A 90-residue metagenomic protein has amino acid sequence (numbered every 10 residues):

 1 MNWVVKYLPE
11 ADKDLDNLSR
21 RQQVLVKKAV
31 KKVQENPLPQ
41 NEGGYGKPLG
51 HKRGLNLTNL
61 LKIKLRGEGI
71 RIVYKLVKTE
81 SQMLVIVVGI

Functional and structural regions predicted by a protein language model:
M1-V33: Arg/Lys-rich, positively charged N-terminal/basic patches that mediate binding to nucleic acids
K13-N17, V24, T58, K64-I90: Enriched for short, Lys/Arg-rich terminal
L18-R20, N41, Y45, E80: Hydrophobic alpha-helical context, especially transmembrane and signal-peptide helices
K27-V30, L49, L84-V87: Short, surface-exposed linear patches
A29, V33-N36, L76, E80: Compositionally biased, intrinsically disordered low-complexity segments
E35-K64: A short, surface-exposed loop/turn module that caps and links secondary-structure elements
